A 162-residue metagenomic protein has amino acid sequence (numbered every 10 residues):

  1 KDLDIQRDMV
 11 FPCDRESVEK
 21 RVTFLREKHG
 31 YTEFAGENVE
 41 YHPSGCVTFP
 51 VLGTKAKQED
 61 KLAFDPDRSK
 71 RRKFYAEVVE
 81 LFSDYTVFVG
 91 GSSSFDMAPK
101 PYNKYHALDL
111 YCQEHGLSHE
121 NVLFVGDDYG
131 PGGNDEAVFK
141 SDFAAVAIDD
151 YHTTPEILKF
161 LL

Functional and structural regions predicted by a protein language model:
K1-D2, P43, K140: Short acidic-glycine loop/turn motifs at beta-strand connectors
K1-N38: Active-site phosphate-binding/coordination module
Q6-R7, A63, S93, F143: Residue-level detector of alpha-helix boundaries and kinks
D14, D67-K70, D150: Residue-level preference for long, well-ordered alpha-helices that form the structural scaffold of enzyme catalytic
E19-V22, Y75, D135-E136: Short amphipathic alpha-helical segments and helix-helix/interface helices
K28, T32-L123: Conserved acidic, metal-coordinating active-site core of Asp-based, Mg2+-dependent phosphoryl-transfer enzymes
A98-K100, K104-L162: Mg2+-dependent phosphoryl-transfer enzymes with acidic/Ser/Thr/Gly-rich catalytic loops
